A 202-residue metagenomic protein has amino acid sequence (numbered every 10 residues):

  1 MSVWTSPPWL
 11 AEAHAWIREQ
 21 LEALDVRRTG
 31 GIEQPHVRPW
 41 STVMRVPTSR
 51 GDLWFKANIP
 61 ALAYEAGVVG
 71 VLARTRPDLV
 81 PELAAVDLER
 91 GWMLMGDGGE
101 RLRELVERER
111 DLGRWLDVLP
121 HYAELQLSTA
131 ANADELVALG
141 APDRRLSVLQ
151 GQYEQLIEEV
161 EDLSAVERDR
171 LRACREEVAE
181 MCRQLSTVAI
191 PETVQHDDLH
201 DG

Functional and structural regions predicted by a protein language model:
M1, V106-R110, D162-A165: Short coil/turn segments at secondary-structure junctions
M1-E33, L62-E65: Regulatory N- and C-terminal appendages and interdomain linkers associated with kinase/kinase-like NTP transferase
V3, P81, M181-L185: Hydrophobic alpha-helical segments, principally membrane-spanning helices and signal/leader peptides
S6-W9, N58, D111-R114, R145 (+1 more regions): Residue-level preference for long, well-ordered alpha-helices that form the structural scaffold of enzyme catalytic
A13-R27, A131-A141, R145-D197: An alpha-helical support segment within catalytic cores of ATP-dependent transferases
E33-H36, W40-D143: ATP-binding pocket architecture of kinase catalytic cores
H200-G202: Catalytic-loop Lys-Pro-X-Asn motif of eukaryotic-like protein kinases
